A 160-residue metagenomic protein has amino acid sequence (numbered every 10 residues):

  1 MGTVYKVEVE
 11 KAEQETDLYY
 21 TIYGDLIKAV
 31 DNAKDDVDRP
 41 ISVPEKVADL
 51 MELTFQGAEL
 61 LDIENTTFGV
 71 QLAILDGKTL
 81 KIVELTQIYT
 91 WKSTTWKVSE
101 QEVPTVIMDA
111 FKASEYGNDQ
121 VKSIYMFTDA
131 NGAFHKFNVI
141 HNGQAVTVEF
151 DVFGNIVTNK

Functional and structural regions predicted by a protein language model:
M1-K160: Long, terminal "pre-/pro-" and other extracytoplasmic accessory regions that lie outside the mature folded/catalytic
